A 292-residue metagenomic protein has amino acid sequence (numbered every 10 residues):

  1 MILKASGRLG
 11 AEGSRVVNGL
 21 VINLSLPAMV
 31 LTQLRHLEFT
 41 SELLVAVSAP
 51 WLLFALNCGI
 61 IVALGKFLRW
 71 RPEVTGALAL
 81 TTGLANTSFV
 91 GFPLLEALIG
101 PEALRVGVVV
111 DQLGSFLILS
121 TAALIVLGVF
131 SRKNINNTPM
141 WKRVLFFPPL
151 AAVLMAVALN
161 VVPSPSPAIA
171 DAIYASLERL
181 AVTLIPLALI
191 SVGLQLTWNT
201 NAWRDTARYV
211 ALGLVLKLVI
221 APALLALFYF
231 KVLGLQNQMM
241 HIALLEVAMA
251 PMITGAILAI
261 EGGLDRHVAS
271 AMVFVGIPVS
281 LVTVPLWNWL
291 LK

Functional and structural regions predicted by a protein language model:
M1-K292: Alpha-helical transmembrane segments of multi-pass small-molecule/ion transporters
